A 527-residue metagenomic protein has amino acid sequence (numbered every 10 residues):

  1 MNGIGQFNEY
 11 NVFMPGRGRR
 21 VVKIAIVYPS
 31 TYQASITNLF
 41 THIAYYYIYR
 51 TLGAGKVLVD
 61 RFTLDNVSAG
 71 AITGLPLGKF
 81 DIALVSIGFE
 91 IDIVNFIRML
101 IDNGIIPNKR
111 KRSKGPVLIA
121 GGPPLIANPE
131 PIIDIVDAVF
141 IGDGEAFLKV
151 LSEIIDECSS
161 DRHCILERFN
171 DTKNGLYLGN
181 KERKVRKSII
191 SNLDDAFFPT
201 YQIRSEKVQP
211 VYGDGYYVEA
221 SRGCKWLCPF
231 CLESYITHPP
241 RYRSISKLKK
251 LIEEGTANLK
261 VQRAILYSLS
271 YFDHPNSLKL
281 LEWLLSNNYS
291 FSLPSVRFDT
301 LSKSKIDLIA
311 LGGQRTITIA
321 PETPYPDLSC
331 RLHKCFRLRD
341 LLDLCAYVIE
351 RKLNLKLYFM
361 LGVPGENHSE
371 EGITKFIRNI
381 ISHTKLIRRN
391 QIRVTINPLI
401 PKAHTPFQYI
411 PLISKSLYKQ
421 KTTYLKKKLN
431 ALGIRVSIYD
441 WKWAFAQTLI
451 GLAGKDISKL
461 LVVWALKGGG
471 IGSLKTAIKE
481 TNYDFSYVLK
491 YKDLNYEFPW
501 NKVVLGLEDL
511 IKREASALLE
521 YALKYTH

Functional and structural regions predicted by a protein language model:
M1-F13, I26, A431-H527: Radical SAM enzyme core and accessory elements
N2-I24, Y32-Q33, G179-Y217: N-terminal [4Fe-4S]-dependent radical SAM core
I26-V27, Q33, I252-K356, L361-Q391: Conserved SAM/AdoMet-binding glycine-rich loop
N38, Q209-S246: Canonical Radical SAM [4Fe-4S] cluster-binding loop centered on the CxxxCxxC motif and its immediate flanking residues
T41-I43, D134-V136, I155, Y235 (+6 more regions): Short secondary-structure boundary/capping segments
G55-V67: A short beta-strand-loop structural module common to alpha/beta enzyme folds
N66-K184, P406-G454, V462-G469, S473 (+1 more regions): Glycine-rich beta-alpha loop elements in corrinoid/cobalamin-binding modules across cobalamin-dependent enzymes
W226, P275, S304-K305, D327-L332 (+4 more regions): Flexible glycine/acidic-rich beta-alpha junction loops that bind and position SAM and/or redox cofactors in anaerobic
